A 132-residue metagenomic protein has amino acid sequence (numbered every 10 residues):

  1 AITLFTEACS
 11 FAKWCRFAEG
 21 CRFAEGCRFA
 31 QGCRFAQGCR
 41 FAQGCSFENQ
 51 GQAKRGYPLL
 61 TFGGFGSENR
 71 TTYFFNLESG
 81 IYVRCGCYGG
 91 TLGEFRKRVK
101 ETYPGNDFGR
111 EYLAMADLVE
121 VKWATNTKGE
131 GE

Functional and structural regions predicted by a protein language model:
A1-E7, Q43-E132: Intrinsic low-complexity/IDR segments
A1-K54: A detector of tandem-repeat and repeat-rich interaction/domain scaffolds
